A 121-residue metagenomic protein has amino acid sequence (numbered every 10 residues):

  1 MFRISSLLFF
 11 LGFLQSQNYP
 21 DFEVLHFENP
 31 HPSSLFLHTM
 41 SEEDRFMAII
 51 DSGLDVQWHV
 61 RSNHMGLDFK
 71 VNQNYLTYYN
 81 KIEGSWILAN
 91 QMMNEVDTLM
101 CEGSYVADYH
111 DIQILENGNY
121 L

Functional and structural regions predicted by a protein language model:
F2-S16: Sec-dependent N-terminal signal peptides
S16-L121: Histidine-/acidic-rich catalytic cores in large beta-rich domains
